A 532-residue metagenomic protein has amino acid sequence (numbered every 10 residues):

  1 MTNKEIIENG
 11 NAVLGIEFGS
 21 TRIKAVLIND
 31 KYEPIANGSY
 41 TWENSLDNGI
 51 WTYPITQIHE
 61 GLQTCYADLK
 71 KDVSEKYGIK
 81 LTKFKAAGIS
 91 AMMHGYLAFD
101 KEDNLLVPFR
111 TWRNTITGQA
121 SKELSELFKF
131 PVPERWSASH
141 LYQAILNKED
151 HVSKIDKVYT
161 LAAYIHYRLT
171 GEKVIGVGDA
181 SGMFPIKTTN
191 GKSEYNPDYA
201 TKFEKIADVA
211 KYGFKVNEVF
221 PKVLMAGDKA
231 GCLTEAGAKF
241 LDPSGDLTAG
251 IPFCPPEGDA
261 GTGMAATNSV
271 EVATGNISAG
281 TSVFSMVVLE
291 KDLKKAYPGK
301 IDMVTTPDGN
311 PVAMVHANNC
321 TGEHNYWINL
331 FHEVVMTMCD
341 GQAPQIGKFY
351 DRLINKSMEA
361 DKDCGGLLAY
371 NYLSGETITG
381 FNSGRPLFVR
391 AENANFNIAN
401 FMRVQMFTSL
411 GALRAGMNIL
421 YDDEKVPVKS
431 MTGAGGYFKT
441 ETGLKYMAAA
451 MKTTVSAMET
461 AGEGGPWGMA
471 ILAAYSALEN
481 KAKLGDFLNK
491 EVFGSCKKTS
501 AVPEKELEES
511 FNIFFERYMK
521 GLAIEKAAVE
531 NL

Functional and structural regions predicted by a protein language model:
M1-G10, E75-G78, H140-N147, E235-D246 (+1 more regions): Conserved phosphate-binding catalytic cores of ATP/NTP-utilizing and phosphoryl-transfer enzymes
M1-Y40, N44-L46, T56, Q63-T64 (+6 more regions): Glycine/Thr-rich phosphate-binding loops that ligate phosphate moieties of nucleotide and other phosphorylated ligands
F18-S20, K129-E257, Y370-N371, M402 (+1 more regions): Gly/Ser/Thr-rich active-site cleft segment
C65-F84, N147-V152, Y199, F203-V216 (+2 more regions): Phosphate/pyrophosphate-binding loops at sites that engage ATP/ADP/AMP, CoA/4′-phosphopantetheine, polyphosphate
T115, Q119-Y142, C496: Active-site-proximal helix-loop-helix substrate-binding element of RNase H-like nuclease domains
E123, H140-N147, Y164, R168 (+8 more regions): Alpha-helical scaffold segments in soluble metabolic enzymes
E126-S139, T274-N276, Y475-E491: A polyampholytic, Gly/Pro-enriched intrinsically disordered region
